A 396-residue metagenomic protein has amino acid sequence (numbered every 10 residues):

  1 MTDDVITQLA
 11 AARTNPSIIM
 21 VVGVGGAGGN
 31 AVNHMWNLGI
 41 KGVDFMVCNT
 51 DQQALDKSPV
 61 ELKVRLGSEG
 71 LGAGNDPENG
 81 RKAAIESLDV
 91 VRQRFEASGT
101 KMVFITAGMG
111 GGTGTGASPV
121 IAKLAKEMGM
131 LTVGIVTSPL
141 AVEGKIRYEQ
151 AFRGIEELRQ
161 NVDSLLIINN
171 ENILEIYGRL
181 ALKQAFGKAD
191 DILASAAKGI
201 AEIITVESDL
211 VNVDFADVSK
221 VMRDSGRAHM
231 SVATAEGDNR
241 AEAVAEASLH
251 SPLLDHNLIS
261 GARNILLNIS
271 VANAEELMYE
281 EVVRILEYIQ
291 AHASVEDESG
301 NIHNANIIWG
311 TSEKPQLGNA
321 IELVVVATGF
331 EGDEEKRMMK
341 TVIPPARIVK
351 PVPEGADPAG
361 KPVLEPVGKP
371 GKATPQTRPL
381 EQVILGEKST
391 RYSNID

Functional and structural regions predicted by a protein language model:
M1-D396: Tubulin/FtsZ superfamily GTPase core signature
